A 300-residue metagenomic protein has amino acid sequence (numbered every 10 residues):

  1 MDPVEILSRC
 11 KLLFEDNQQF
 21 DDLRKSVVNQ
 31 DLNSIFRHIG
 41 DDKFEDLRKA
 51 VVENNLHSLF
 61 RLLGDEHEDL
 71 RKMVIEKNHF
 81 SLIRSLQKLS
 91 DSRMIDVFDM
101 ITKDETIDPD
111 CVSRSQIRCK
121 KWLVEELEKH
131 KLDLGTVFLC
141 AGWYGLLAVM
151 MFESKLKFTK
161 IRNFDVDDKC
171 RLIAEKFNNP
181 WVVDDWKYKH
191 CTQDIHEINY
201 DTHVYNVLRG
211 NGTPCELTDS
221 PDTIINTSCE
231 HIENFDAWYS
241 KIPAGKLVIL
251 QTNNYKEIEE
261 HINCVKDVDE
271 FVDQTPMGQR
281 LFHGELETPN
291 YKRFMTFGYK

Functional and structural regions predicted by a protein language model:
D2-N17, V27-D31, V51, N55-H67 (+1 more regions): S-adenosyl-L-methionine
L132-Y144: Conserved class I S-adenosyl-L-methionine
Y144-K157: Conserved SAM-binding loop of SAM-dependent methyltransferases across substrates and taxa, primarily the Class I
T159-F164: Short beta-strand element of Class I
V166-K169: Conserved SAM/SAH-binding beta-strand->alpha-helix loop
E175-T218: S-adenosyl-L-methionine
T213-F235: A short SAM/SAH-binding and catalytic strip from SAM-dependent methyltransferases
E233-T296: C-terminal substrate-binding/active-site "lid" region of AdoMet-derived donor-dependent transferases
